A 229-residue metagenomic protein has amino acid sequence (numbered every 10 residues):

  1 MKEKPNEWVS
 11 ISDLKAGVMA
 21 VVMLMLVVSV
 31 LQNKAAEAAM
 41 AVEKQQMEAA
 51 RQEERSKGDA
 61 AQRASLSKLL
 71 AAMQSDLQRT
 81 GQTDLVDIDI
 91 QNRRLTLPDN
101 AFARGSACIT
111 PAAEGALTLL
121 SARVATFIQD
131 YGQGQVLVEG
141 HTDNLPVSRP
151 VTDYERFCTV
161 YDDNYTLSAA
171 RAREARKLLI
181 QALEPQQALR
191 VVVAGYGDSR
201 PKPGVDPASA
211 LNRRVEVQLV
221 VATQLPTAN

Functional and structural regions predicted by a protein language model:
M1-A71: Short terminal targeting/anchoring segments
K57, A61-L66, I88-R93, N229: Long, compositionally biased stalk/linker segments that flank transmembrane helices or precede globular domains
R63, S67-Q74, E114, T118-A125 (+1 more regions): Extracytoplasmic/secreted envelope proteins and their assembly/folding machinery, especially bacterial periplasmic
M73-L77, G81, S121-G132, A182-L183: Sec/Tat-exported extracytoplasmic proteins
Q82-T96, T142-N144: Short edge beta-strands and adjacent turn/loop segments
I90-Q135: Domain-scale macromolecular recognition modules
S106-E114, H141-N229: Periplasmic OmpA-like peptidoglycan-binding domain that tethers envelope proteins to the cell wall
